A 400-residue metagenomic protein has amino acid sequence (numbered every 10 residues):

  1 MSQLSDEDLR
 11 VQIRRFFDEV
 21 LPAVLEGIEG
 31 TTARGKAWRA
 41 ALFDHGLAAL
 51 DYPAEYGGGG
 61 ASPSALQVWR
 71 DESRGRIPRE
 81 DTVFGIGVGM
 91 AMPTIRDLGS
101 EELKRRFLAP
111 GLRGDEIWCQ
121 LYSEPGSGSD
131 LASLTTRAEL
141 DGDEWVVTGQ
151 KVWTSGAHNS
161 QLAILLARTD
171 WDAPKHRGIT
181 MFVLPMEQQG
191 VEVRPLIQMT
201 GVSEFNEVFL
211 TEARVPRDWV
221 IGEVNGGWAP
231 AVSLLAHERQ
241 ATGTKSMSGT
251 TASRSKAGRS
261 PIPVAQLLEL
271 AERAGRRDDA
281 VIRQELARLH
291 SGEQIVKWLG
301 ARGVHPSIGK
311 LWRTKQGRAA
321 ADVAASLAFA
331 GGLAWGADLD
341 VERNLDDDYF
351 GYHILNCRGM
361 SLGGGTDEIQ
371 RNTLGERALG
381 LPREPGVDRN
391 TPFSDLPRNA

Functional and structural regions predicted by a protein language model:
M1-G85, R106, P110, S326 (+4 more regions): Amphipathic, small/basic residue-rich leader segments at the start of a protein or domain
L4, V191-K297, M360, D395-A400: Glycine-rich beta->alpha junctions and the first turn(s) of the following alpha-helix
D44-D115, G156-L162, E293, K297-G309 (+3 more regions): Internal helix-loop-helix
V68-W69, M90, P230-S233, H237-M247 (+1 more regions): Glycine-rich phosphate/cofactor-binding loops in nucleotide/flavin-utilizing enzymes
G114-Y122, L166: A short, Trp-centered hydrophobic/proline-enriched beta-strand micro-motif
T136-E139: A structural signal for short hydrophobic beta-strand segments in well-ordered beta-sheet cores
D143-E144, T148-R194, N206: A short core secondary-structure module
V152-A157, M199-T200, G359-G364: Glycine-rich phosphate/pyrophosphate-binding beta-alpha loops
